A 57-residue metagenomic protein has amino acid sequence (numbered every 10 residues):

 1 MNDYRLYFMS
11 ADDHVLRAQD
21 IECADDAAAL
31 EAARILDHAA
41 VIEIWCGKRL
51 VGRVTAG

Functional and structural regions predicted by a protein language model:
M1-L16: Short aromatic-glycine-(Arg/Gly/Cys) micro-motifs in beta-strand/loop hairpins
M1-Y4, L36-A40: A short, compositionally biased
L16, E31, V54: Short acidic, gly/pro-rich beta-turn/loop elements at beta-sheet edges and active-site/ligand-binding grooves
L16-C23: A short, exposed loop/beta-hairpin motif centered on an aromatic-Gly-Thr core
A24-A39: A short, charged, amphipathic alpha-helix used as a generic interaction element across diverse proteins
A39-G57: Short, mixed-charge low-complexity intrinsically disordered segments
